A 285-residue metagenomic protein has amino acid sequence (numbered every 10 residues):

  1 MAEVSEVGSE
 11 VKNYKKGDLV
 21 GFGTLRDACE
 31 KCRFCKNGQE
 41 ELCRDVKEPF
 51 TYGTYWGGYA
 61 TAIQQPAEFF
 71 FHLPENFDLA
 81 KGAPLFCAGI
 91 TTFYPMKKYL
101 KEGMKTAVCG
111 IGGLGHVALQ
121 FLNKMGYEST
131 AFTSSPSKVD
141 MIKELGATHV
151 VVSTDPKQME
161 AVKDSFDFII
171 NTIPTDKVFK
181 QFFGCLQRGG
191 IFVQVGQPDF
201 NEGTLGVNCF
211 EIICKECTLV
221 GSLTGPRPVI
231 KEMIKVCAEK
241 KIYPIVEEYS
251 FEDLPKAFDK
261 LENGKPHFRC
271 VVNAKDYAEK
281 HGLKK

Functional and structural regions predicted by a protein language model:
M1-R33, P74-F77: Glycine-rich beta-strand-centered segment in the early N-terminal region that forms part of a ligand/cofactor-binding
L19, K105, G190-I191, T218: Short glycine-centered segments of the SAM/dcSAM-binding site in methyltransferase folds
A28-C109: NAD(P)H dinucleotide-binding glycine-rich loop of Rossmann-like/cofactor-binding domains, especially the beta1-alpha1
V108-I111, N123-Q181: Adenosine-nucleotide cofactor-binding segment
G115-H116: N-terminal Rossmann-fold NAD(P) dinucleotide-binding loop
K124, R227-K285: C-terminal hydrophobic helical "lid"/dimerization subdomain of Rossmann-like NAD(P)H-dependent oxidoreductases
L186-R188: Helix-to-beta-strand junctions that scaffold the AdoMet/dcAdoMet cofactor pocket in Class I SAM-dependent enzymes
Q197-K215, R227-K235: Rossmann-fold NAD(P)-binding glycine/threonine-rich loop
